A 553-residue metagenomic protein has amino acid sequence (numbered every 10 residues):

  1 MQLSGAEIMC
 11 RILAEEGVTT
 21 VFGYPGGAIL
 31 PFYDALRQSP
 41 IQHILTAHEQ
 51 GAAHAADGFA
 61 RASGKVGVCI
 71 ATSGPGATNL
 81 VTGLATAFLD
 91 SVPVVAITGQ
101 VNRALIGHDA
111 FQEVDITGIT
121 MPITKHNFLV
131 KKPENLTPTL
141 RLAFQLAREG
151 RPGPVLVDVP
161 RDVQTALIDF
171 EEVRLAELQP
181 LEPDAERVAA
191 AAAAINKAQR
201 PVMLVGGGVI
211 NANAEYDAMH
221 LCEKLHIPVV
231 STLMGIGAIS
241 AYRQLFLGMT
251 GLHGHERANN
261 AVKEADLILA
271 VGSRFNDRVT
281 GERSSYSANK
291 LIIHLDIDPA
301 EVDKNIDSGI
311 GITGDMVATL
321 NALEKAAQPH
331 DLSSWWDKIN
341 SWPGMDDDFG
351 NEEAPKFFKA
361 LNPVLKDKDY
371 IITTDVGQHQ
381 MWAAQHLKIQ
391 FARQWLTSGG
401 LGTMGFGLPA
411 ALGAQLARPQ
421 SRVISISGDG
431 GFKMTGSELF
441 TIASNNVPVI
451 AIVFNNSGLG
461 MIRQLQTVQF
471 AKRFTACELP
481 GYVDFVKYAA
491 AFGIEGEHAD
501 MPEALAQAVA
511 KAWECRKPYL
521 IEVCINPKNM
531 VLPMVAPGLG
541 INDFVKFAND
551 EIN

Functional and structural regions predicted by a protein language model:
M1-A327, V364, P448-A451, V468-A471 (+3 more regions): N-terminal alpha/beta PP-like core and its mobile active-site loop of ThDP/TPP-dependent enzymes
M9, A14, G27, F32 (+2 more regions): Active-site diphosphate/adenylate-binding microenvironment
Y24-G26, I44-H54, C69-G76, K131-K132 (+8 more regions): Active-site nucleophile and cofactor-binding loops and adjacent substrate-binding regions of central metabolic enzymes
Q112, S444-A536: Thiamine diphosphate
E134, F170, A192-A193, N289-V376 (+2 more regions): Phosphate/pyrophosphate-binding active-site segments
N276-R278, M381, K528-M530: Short glycine-rich, flexible loops that bind phosphorylated cofactors or substrates
I292, L361, T374, G413 (+6 more regions): Hydrophobic, well-ordered secondary-structure elements that form the walls of internal hydrophobic environments
F406, A410-P448, F454: Catalytic phosphate/nucleotide-handling subdomain of diverse soluble enzymes
